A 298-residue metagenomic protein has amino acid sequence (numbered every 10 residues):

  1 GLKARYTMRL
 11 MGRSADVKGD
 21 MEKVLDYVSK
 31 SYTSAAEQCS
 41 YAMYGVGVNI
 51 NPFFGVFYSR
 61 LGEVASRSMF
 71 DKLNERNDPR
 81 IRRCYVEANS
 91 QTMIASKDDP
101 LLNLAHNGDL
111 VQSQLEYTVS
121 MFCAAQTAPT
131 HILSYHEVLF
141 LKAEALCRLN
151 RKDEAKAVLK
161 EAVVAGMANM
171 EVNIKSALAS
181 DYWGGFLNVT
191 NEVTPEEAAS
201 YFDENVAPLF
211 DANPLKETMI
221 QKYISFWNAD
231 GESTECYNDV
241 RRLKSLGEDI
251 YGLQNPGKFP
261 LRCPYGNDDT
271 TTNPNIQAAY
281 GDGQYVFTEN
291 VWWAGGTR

Functional and structural regions predicted by a protein language model:
L2-L10: Hydrophobic/aromatic-rich effector regions of fungal transcription factors
K18-L141, R148, K156-Q221, S225 (+2 more regions): Hydrophobic-face positions in mid-chain alpha helices that act as interaction patches
T118, A212, K244-R298: Membrane-proximal, proline-rich intrinsically disordered regions
